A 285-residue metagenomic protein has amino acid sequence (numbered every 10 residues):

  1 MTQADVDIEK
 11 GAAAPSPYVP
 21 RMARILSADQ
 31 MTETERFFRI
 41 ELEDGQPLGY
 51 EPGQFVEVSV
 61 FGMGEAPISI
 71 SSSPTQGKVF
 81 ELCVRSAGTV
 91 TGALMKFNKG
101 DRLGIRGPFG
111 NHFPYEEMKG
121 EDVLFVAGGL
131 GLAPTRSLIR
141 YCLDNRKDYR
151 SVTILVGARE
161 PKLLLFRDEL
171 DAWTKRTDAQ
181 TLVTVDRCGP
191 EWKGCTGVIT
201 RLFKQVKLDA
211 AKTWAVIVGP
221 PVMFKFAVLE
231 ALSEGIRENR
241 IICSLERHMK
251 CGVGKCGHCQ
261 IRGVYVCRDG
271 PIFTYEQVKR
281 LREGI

Functional and structural regions predicted by a protein language model:
T2, V6-D101, R159-E160: Ferredoxin-reductase
T2-A4, G11, T89-K250: FNR/FR-type flavoprotein reductase catalytic core
V222, L245-P271: Local cysteine-cluster metal-coordination motifs and their immediate loop/turn environment, predominantly Fe-S cluster
I272-I285: Short microdomains enriched in Cys/His and/or Lys/Arg
